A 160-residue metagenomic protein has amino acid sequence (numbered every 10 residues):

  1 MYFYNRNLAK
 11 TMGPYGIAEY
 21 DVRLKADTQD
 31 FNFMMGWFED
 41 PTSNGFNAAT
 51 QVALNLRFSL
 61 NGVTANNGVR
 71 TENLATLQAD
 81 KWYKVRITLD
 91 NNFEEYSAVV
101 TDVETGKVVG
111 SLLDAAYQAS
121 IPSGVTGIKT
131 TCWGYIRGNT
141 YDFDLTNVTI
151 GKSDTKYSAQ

Functional and structural regions predicted by a protein language model:
M1-N61: Secretory/extracellular carbohydrate-interaction modules and structurally similar beta-sandwich "look-alikes"
T11-Y15, A26, L77-D80, N91 (+1 more regions): Surface-exposed coil/turn segments at beta-strand junctions on protein surfaces, enriched
Y20, K81-N91, Y96-A98: Short tryptophan-centered beta-strand motifs in secreted/extracellular beta-sheet-rich domains of glycan-recognition
N44-A49, R70-N73, T105-D114: Surface-exposed loop/edge segments in extracytoplasmic proteins
T64-R86: Short, aromatic/His-centered strand-loop micro-motif at the edge of beta-sheets
S111-D144: Flexible glycan-contacting loops in extracellular carbohydrate-active proteins
T146-I150: Extracellular beta-strand elements of beta-rich domains used for carbohydrate recognition/degradation or cell-matrix
Y157-Q160: Activation corresponds to long, low-complexity, non-globular regions
